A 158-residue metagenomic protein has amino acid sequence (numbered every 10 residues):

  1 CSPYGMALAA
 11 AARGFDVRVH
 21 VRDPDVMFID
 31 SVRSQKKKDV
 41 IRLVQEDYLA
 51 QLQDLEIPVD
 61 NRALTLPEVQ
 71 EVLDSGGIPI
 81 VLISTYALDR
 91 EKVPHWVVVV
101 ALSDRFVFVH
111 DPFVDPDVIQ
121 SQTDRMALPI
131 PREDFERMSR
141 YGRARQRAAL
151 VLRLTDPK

Functional and structural regions predicted by a protein language model:
C1, E56-L64, Q122-I130: Short, exposed beta-strand "edge-strand" segments with a Pro/Gly-rich flavor and a Y/T-containing core
C1-V59, T155: Cysteine-nucleophile protease catalytic domains, especially the papain-like/related folds used in DUB/UBL proteases
P3, T65-L66, K92: Amphipathic coiled-coil/heptad-repeat helices and related helical stalk/stem segments that mediate oligomerization
M6-A7, L66-Q70, V97: Short amphipathic alpha-helical segments and helix-helix/interface helices
F28-I41, A63-L73, A127-R137, P157-K158: Short secondary-structure transition/capping segments
V32-D39, V93-L102: Short, surface-exposed, charged loop/turn segments at secondary-structure junctions
Q45-A87: Internal catalytic-core helix/loop-beta-alpha segment that presents or stabilizes conserved functional determinants
L73-D74, I78-I80, S84-V93, V100-K158: Noncatalytic regulatory segments and standalone regulatory/sensor domains
